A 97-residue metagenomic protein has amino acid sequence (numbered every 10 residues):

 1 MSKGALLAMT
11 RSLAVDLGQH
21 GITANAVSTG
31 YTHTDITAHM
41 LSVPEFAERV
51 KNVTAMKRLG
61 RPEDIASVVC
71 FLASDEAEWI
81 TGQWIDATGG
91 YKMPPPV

Functional and structural regions predicted by a protein language model:
S2, T10: Active-site helix of classical SDR
K3, A66: Conserved catalytic core of two-component sensor histidine kinases
L7, T29-H39: Short, flexible catalytic-loop segment of classical short-chain dehydrogenase/reductase
V15-Q19, E78: Alpha-helical segment proximal to the catalytic Tyr-Lys
T23-H33, A73, D86-T88: Conserved SDR Rossmann-fold cofactor-binding beta-strand/turn motif
H39-T54: A short C-terminal helix-loop "cap" of Rossmann-like NAD(P)-dependent dehydrogenase/epimerase domains
T54-I65, E76: A conserved structural motif in NAD(P)-dependent oxidoreductases
C70, T81-V97: Short C-terminal tail/terminal secondary-structure segment of NAD(P)H-dependent dehydrogenase/reductase domains
